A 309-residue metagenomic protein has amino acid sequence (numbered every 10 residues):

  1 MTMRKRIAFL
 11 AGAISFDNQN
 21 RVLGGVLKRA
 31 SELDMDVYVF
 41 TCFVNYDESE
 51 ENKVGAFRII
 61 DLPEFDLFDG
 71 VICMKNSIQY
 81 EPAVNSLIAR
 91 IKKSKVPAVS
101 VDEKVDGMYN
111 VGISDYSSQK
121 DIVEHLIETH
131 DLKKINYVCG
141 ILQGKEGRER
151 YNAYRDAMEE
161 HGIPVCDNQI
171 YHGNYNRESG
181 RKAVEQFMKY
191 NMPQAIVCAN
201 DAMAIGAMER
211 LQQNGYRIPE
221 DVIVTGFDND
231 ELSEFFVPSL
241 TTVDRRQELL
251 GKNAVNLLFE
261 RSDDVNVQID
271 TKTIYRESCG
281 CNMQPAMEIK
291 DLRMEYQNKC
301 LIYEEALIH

Functional and structural regions predicted by a protein language model:
M1-E124, F187-M188, A202, H309: Alpha-helical recognition/docking segments in bacterial nutrient-uptake and carbohydrate-utilization systems
A11, T41, C73-K75, S100-D102 (+7 more regions): Short beta-strand/turn micro-motifs composed of small residues that flank or help shape donor/cofactor-binding pockets
A30-S49, K134-Y137, R155-E178: Short beta-strand elements in bilobed, periplasmic/extracellular small-molecule ligand-binding domains
L33, A183-Q284: Flexible loop/turn connectors
F65, M283-H309: Intrinsically disordered, low-complexity acidic/proline-/asparagine-rich linker or regulatory tail/stalk regions
D69-G70, K133, Q194-A195: Conserved acidic residues
I78, Q143, R150, A202-A204: Alpha-helix capping/helix-boundary segments
I88-A89, D106-Y137, E149-E159, N176-E185 (+2 more regions): Hydrophobic alpha-helical segments within soluble ligand-binding/sensing domains
